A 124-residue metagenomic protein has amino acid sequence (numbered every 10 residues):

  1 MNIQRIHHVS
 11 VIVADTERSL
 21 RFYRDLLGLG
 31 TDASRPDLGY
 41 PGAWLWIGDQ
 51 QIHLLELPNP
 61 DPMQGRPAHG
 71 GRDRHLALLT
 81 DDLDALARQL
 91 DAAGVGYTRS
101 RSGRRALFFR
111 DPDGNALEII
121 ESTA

Functional and structural regions predicted by a protein language model:
M1-R18, D73-L78, T123: N-terminal beta-strand motif that seeds the catalytic metal site of vicinal oxygen chelate
N2, R88-A124: Vicinal oxygen chelate
I12-Q51: Core segments of cupin and vicinal oxygen chelate
G39-P41, R72, G103: Exposed loop/turn and edge beta-strand positions of beta-sandwich/beta-sheet ligand-binding modules
G39-Y40, P60-G65: A short, acidic/glycine-rich surface segment
A68-A87: Mid-chain, well-packed structural core segment of small domains
